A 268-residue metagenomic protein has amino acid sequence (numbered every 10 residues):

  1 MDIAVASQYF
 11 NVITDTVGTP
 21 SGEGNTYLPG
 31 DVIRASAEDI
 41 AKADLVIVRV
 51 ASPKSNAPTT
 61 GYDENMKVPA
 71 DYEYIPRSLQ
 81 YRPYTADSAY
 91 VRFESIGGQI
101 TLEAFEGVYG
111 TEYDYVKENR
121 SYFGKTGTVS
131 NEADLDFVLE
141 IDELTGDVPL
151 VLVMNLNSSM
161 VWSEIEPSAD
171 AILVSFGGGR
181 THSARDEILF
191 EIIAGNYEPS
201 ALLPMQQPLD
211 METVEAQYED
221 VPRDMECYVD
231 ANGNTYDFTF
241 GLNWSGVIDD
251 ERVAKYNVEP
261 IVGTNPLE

Functional and structural regions predicted by a protein language model:
M1-E268: C-terminal non-catalytic regions of proteins with extracellular/luminal or membrane-system context
